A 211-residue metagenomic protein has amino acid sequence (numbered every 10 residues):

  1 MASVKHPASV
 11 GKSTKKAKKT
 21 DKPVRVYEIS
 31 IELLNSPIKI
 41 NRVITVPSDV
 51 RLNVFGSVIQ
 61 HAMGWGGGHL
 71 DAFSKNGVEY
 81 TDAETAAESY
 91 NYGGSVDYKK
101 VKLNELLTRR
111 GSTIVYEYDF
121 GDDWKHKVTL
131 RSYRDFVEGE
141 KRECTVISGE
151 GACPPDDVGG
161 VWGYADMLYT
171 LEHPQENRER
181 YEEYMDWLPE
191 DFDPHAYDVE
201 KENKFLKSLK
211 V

Functional and structural regions predicted by a protein language model:
M1-V211: Short linear regulatory motifs enriched in tryptophan with gly/pro/ser
